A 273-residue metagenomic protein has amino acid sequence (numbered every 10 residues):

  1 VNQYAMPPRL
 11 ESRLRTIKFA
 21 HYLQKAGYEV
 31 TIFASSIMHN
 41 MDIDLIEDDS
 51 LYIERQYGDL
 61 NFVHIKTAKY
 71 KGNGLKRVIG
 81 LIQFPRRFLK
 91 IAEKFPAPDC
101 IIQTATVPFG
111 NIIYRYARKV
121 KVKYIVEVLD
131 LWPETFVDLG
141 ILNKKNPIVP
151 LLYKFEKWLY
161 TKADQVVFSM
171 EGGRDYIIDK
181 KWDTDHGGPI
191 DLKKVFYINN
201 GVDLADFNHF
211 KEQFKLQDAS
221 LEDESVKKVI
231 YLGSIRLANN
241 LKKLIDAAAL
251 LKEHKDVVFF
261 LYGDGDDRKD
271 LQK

Functional and structural regions predicted by a protein language model:
V1-G58, E171, D246-L251: N-terminal subdomain of nucleotide-sugar transferases
Q3, A68-K76, F95, V120-K157 (+1 more regions): Acceptor-binding helix/loop patch of EC 2.4 sugar-transfer enzymes, predominantly nucleotide-sugar-dependent
P8, V78-L89, P98-V122, V126-T135: An aromatic- and histidine-rich active-site surface loop
I32-F95: A conserved catalytic-core segment of Leloir-type glycosyltransferases
S36, S169-G172, I198-G201: Carbohydrate-associated surface elements
L89-K90, N111-V120, N146-V166: Membrane-proximal helix-turn-helix segments that form the acceptor-binding/catalytic region of lipid-linked
I178-Y197, G201-D218, N240: Acidic anion/phosphate-binding donor-loop and adjacent secondary structure in glycosyltransferase catalytic cores
S220-N239, I245-A248, F260: Conserved donor-binding/catalytic core segment of Leloir-type glycosyltransferases
